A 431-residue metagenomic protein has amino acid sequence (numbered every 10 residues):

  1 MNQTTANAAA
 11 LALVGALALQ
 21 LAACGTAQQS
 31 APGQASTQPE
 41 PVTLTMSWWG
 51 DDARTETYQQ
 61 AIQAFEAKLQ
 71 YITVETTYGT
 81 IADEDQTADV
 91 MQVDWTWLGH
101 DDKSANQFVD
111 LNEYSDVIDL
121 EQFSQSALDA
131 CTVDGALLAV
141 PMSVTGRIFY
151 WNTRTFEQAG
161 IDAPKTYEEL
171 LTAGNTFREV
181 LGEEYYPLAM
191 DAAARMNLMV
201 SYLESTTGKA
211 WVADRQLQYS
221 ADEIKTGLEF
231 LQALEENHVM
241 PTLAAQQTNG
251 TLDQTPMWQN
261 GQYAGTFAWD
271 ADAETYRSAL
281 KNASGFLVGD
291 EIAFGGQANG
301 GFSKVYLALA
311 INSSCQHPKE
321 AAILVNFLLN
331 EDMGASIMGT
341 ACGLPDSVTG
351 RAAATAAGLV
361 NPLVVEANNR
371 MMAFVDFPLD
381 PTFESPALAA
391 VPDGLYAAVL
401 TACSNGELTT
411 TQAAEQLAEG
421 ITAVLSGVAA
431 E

Functional and structural regions predicted by a protein language model:
A10-A105, A163, S336, L408 (+2 more regions): Conserved N-terminal structural module of periplasmic/extracytoplasmic solute-binding proteins
Q63, A67, Q158, E236-V239 (+2 more regions): Extracytoplasmic/periplasmic substrate-recognition and gating elements
T77-D83, E168-T172, A244-Q259: Short helix-initiation/N-cap motifs at beta->coil->alpha
E84-T96, E184, Q259-W269: Alpha-to-beta junction loops
T96-R147, V288-G289: Hinge/lid segment of periplasmic solute-binding proteins
L138-M142, R147, L171-E223, Q232: Extracytoplasmic/periplasmic solute-binding protein
Q216-Q246, E291: Glycine-centered hinge/linker elements that transmit conformational signals in sensory and ligand-binding systems
G289-D290, G339-G394, A430: Long, aromatic- and glycine/proline-rich binding clefts that accommodate carbohydrate-like moieties
